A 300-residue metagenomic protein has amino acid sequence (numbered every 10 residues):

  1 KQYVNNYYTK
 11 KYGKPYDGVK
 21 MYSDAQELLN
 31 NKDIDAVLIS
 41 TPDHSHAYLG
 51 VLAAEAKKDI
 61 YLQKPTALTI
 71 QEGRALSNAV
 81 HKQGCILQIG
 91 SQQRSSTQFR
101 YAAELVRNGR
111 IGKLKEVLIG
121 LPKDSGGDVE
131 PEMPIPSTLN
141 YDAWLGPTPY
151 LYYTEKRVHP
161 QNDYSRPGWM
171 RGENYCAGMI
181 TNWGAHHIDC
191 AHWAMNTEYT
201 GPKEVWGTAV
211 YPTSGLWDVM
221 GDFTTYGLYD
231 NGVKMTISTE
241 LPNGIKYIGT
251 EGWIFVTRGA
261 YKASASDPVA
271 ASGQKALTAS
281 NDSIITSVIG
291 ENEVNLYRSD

Functional and structural regions predicted by a protein language model:
K1-D59, Q71-I86: N-terminal glycine-/serine-/threonine-rich beta1-alpha1-beta2 phosphate-ribose binding loop of Rossmann-like
P15-D17, D33, R110-K113, G201: Short loop/turn motifs at secondary-structure junctions
M21, A36-S40, I60-L62, L68 (+8 more regions): Structural recognition of the beta-strand scaffold that forms the well-ordered cores of secreted hydrolase catalytic
S45, Y61, R74, R94 (+9 more regions): Tryptophan-centric aromatic hotspots in well-structured domains and transmembrane helices
D59, T66-G146: A contiguous active-site-proximal alpha/beta segment in oxidoreductase catalytic domains
G120-S125, T148-P149, A209-P212, L241: Glycine-rich beta-alpha junction loops
D142-G232: Rossmann-like dinucleotide-binding domain that binds NAD(P)(H)
D163-S165, Y175-Y199, D222-T224, L241-D300: C-terminal helical cap and adjacent loop that interface with cofactors, partners, or active-site loops
